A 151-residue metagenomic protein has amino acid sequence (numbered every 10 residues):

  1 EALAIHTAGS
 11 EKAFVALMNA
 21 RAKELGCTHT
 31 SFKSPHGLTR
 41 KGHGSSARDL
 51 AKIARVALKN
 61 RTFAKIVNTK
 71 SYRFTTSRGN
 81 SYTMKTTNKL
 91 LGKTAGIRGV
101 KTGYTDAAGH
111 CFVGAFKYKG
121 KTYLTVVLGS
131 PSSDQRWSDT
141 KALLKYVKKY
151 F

Functional and structural regions predicted by a protein language model:
E1-I5, S31-K33: Substrate-binding clefts and substrate-entry loops adjacent to catalytic sites of polymer-processing enzymes acting on
S10-F151: Penicillin-recognizing serine hydrolase domain
